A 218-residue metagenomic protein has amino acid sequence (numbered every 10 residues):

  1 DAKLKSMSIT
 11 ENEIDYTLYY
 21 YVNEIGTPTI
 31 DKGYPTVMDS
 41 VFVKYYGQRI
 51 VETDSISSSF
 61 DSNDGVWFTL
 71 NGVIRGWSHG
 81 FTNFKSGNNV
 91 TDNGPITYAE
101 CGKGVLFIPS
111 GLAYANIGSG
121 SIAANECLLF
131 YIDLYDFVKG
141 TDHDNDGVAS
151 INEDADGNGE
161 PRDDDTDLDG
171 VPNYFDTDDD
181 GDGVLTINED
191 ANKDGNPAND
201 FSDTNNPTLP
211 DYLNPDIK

Functional and structural regions predicted by a protein language model:
D1-F42, K218: Acidic/polar, low-complexity intrinsically disordered N-terminal segments immediately downstream of a Sec signal
Y16, V37-V41, E126-F130, V171 (+1 more regions): Residues that flank catalytic or metal-binding motifs in active/ligand-binding sites
V22-G26, R49-F130: A beta-strand/beta-hairpin structural motif
D31-V37, S119-A124, R162-D165, N199-T204: Short consensus segments that form the blades of beta-propeller domains, in both extracellular/periplasmic
T36-D54: Conserved SET/PR-domain catalytic core that frames the SAM/AdoMet-binding pocket
Y131-F137: Compact mixed alphabeta submodule
V138-K218: Extracellular calcium-associated, cysteine-rich motifs in secreted modular proteins
